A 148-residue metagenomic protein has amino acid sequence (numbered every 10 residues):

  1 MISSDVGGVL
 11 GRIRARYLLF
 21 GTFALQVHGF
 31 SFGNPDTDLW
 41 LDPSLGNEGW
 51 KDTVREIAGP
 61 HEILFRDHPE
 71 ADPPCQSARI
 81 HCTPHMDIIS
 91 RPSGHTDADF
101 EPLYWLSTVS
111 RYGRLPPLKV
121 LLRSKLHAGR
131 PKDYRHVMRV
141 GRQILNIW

Functional and structural regions predicted by a protein language model:
M1-W148: Compositionally biased terminal segments of proteins
